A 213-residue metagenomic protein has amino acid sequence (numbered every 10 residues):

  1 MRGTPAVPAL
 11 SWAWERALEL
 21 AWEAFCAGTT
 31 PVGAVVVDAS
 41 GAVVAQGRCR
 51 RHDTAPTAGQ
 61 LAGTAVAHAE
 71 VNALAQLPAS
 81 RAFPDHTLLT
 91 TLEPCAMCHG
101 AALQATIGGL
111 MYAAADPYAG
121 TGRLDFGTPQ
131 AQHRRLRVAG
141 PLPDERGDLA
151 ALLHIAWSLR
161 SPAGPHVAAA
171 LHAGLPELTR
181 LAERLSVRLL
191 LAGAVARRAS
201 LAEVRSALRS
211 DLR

Functional and structural regions predicted by a protein language model:
M1-E23, A105-R213: Zinc-dependent deaminase
F25-G28: Short loop/turn motifs at secondary-structure junctions and domain boundaries
V32-D38: Short beta-strand scaffold segments in enzyme catalytic cores
A42-H52: Short beta->alpha transition motifs characteristic of CBS
A45, H68-A79: Glycine/small-residue-rich phosphate/adenosyl-binding loop
R50-A69: A short, polar/charged loop-to-alpha-helix boundary motif
R81-D85: Short helix-loop-beta connector
T90-G108: Local cysteine-cluster metal-coordination motifs and their immediate loop/turn environment, predominantly Fe-S cluster
